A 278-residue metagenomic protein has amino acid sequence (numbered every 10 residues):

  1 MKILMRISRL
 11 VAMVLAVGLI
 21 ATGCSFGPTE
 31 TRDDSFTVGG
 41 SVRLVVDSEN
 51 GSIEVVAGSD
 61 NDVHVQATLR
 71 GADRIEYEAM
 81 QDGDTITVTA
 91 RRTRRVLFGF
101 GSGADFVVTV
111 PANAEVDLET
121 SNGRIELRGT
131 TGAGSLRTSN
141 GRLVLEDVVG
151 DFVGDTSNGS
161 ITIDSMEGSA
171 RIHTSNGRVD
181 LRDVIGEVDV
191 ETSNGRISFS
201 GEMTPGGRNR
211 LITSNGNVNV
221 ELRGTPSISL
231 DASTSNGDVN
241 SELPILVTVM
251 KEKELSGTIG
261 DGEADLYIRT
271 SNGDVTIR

Functional and structural regions predicted by a protein language model:
M1-R278: Intrinsically disordered, low-complexity terminal regions
